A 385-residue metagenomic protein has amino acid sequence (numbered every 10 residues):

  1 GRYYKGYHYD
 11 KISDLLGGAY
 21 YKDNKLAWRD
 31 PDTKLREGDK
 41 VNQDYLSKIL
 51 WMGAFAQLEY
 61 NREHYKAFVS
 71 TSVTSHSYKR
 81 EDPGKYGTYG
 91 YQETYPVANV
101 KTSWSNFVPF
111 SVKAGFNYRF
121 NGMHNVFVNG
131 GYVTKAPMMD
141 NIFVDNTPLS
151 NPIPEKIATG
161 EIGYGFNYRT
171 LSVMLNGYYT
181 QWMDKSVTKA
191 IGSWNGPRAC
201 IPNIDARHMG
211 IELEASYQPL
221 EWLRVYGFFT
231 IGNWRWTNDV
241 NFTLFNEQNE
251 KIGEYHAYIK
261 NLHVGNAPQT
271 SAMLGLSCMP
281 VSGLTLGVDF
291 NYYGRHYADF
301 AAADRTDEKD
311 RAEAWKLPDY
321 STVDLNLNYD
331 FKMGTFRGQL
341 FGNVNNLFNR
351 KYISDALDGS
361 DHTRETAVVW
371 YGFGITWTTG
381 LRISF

Functional and structural regions predicted by a protein language model:
G1-Y4, D23, R29-D30, R36-W182 (+2 more regions): Structural signature of Gram-negative outer-membrane beta-barrels, strongest in the C-terminal barrel of TonB-dependent
K11-K40, Y78-S105, D140-P148, V187-C200 (+3 more regions): Solvent-exposed loop segments that connect transmembrane elements
D44, A54-A56, V112-A114, S150 (+8 more regions): Membrane-embedded beta-strands of outer-membrane beta-barrel proteins, especially the hydrophobic/small aromatic
K48-M52, N106-F110, K156-G160, N167-R169 (+5 more regions): Residues that define the transmembrane beta-barrel architecture of outer-membrane proteins
N61-H64, Y179-Q181, I201-A302, R382: Gram-negative outer-membrane beta-barrel transporters
S75, K135, D184, N233-W236 (+3 more regions): Active-site micro-motifs of SAM-dependent methyltransferase domains
N117, V128, G160, R224 (+2 more regions): Conserved C-terminal beta-signal and adjacent last beta-strands/turns of outer-membrane beta-barrel proteins
M139, P152, S186, N203-I204 (+1 more regions): Short clusters of hydrophobic/aromatic residues that line enzyme substrate/ligand-binding pockets
